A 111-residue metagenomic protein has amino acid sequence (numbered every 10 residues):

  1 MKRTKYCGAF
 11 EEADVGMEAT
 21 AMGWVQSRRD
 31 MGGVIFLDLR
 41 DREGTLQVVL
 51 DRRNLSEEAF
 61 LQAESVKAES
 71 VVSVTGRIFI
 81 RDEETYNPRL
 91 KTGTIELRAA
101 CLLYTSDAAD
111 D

Functional and structural regions predicted by a protein language model:
M1-V25: OB-fold nucleic-acid-binding modules
E18-S27, K67-E83, A99-L102: OB-fold and OB-like beta-barrel modules that bind single-stranded nucleic acids
A19-A21, G44-V48, I95: Short beta-strand segments
D30-M31: N-terminal glycine-rich anion-binding loops that anchor highly charged ligand groups
V34-N54: OB-fold (S1/OB) nucleic-acid-binding surfaces
S56-Q62: Short alpha-helix capping/helix-loop boundary micro-motifs
Y86-L103: OB-fold/S1-family single-stranded nucleic acid-binding modules
Y104-A109: Conserved small/polar residues in nucleotide/adenosyl-binding loops
